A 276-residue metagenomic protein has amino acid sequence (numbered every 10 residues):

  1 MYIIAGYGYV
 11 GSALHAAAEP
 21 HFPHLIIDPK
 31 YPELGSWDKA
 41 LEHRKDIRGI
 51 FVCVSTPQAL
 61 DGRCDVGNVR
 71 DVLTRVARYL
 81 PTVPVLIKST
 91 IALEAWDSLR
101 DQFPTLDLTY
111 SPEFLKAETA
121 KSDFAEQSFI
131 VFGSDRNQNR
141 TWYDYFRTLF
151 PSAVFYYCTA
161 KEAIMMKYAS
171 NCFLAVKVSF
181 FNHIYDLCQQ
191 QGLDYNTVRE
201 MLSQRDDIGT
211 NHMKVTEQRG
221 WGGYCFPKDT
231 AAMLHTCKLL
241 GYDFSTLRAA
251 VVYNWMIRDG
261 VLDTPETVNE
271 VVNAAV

Functional and structural regions predicted by a protein language model:
M1-K45: NAD(P)+-binding Rossmann beta1-loop-alpha1 motif at the extreme N-terminus of oxidoreductases
I3, F22-H24, H43-R44, Q189-V276: NAD(P)-dependent Rossmann-like dehydrogenase/reductase catalytic/cofactor-binding core
V10, T90-E94, L174: Gly/Ser/Thr-rich loops at beta-strand to alpha-helix junctions that form or flank small-molecule/cofactor-binding
P20-H21, S98-S111, K116-T210, T236-D243 (+1 more regions): Internal alpha-helical scaffold of NAD(P)-dependent oxidoreductase catalytic cores
P32-W37, L93-D97, N137-W142, I257: Short, charged/polar "capping" segments at the starts of alpha-helices and the immediately preceding loops
D46-G49, T56-T119: Rossmann-like NAD(P)(H) cofactor-binding subdomain of soluble oxidoreductases
